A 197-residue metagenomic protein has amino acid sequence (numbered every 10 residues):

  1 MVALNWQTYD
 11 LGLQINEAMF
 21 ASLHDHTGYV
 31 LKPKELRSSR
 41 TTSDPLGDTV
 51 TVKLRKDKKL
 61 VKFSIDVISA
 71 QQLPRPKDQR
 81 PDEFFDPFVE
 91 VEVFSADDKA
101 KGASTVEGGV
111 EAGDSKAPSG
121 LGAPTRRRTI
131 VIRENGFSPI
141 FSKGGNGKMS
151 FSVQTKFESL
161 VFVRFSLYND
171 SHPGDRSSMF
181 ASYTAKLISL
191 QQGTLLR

Functional and structural regions predicted by a protein language model:
M1: Conserved, mostly hydrophobic/aromatic
W6-L11, L36, I68-L73, Q79-E83 (+5 more regions): Conserved beta-strand elements of beta-rich interaction domains across eukaryotes, especially beta-propellers
L13-F20, K156-R197: C2-type phospholipid-binding modules
Q14-I15, M19-S43: Short helix/strand-capping turn motifs
M19, R37-V52, K58-L60, D97-A123: Fungal intrinsically disordered, low-complexity polar regions
G47-K53, L73-K77, G113-A117, R128-N135 (+3 more regions): Eukaryotic intrinsically disordered and solvent-exposed regulatory patches
K59-K62, R80-E83, P139-S166, S171-M179: Eukaryote-biased detector of low-complexity, proline/serine/threonine-rich segments and adjacent exposed loops
V67-F137: Calcium-regulated, polybasic anionic-phospholipid
